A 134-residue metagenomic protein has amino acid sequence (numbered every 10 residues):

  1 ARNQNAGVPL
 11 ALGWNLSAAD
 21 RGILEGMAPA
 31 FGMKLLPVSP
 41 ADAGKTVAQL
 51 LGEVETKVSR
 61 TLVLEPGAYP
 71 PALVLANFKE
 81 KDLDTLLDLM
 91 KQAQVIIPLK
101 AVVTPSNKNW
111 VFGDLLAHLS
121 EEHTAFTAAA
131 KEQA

Functional and structural regions predicted by a protein language model:
A1-V54: N-terminal, charge-rich interaction modules
Q4-V8, A41-R60, P105-A128: Short, flexible domain-boundary/linker segments around small modular repeats
G7-A11, P66-P71, I96: Glycine-rich, often proline-containing surface loops adjacent to acidic residues and nearby aromatics that form
G22-P29, L36, F78, D82-Q133: Helix-rich interaction surfaces within compact, conserved domain-sized segments that mediate assembly or partner
E25, P40-A41, V63, A68 (+1 more regions): Homeobox/homeodomain signature
V58-Q92: Short, solvent-exposed interaction modules
